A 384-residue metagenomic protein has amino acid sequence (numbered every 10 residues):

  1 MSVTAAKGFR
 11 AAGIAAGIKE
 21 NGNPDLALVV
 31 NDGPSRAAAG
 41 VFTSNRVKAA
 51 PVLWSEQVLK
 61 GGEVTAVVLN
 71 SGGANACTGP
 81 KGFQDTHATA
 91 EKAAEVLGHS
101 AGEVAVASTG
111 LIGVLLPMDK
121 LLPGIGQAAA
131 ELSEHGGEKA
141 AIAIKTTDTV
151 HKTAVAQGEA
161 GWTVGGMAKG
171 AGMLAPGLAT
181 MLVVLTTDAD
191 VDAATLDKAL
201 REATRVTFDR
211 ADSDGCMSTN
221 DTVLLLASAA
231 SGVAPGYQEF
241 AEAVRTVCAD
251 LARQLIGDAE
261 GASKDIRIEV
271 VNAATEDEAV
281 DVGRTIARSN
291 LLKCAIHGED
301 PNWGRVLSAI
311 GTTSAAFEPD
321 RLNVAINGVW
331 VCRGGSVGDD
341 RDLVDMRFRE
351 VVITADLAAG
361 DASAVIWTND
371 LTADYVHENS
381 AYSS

Functional and structural regions predicted by a protein language model:
M1-D85, A94-S384: A structural signal for small-residue-enriched, beta-sheet-centric alpha/beta enzyme cores and oligomeric scaffold folds
A90: Generic structural marker for isolated residues within well-ordered, non-membrane alpha-helices of soluble domains
